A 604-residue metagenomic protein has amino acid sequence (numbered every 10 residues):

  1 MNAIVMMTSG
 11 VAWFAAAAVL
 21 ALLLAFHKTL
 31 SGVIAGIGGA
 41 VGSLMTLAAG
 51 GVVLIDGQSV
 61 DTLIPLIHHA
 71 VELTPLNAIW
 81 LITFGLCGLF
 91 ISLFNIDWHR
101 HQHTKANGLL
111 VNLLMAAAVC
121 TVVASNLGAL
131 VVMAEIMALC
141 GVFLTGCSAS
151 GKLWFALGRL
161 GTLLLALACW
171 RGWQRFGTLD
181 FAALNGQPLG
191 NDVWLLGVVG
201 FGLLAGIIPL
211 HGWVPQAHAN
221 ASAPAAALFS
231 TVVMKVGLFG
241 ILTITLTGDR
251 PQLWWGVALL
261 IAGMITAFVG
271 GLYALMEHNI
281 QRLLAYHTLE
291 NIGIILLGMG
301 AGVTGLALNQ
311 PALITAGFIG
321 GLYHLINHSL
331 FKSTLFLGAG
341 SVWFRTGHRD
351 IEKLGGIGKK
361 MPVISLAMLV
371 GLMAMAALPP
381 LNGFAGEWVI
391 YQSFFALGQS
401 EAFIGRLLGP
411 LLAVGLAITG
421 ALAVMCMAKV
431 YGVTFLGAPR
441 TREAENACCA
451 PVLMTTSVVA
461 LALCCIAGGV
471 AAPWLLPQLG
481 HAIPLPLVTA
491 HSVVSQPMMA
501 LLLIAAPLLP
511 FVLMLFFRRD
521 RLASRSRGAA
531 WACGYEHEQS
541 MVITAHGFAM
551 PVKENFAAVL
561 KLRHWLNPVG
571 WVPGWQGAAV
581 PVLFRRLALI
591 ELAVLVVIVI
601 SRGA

Functional and structural regions predicted by a protein language model:
M1-S9, A16-L109, G177-G186, H481 (+3 more regions): Transmembrane helix-loop-helix hairpins at membrane boundaries of multipass inner-membrane proteins
A18-L22, S92-L93, G271, V430 (+2 more regions): Alpha-helical transmembrane segments
K28-A40, K152-R159, Q281, A285 (+3 more regions): Alpha-helical transmembrane segments and their helix-start/interface "positive-inside/aromatic belt" motifs in integral
I37-G50, G161-C169, M368-P380, S457-W474 (+2 more regions): Hydrophobic alpha-helical membrane-insertion segments
S59-L66, A182, V389-I404, W474-V494: Membrane-interfacial helical/loop segments at transmembrane boundaries in membrane proteins
E72-G85, V193-F201, I404-G420, S492-P510: Hydrophobic alpha-helical transmembrane segments
F90-R100, K105-L130, L139-N446: Hydrophobic transmembrane alpha-helices and their helix-loop junctions in integral membrane proteins
L475-L501, F517-A604: Aromatic-capped, Gly/Pro-kinked transmembrane alpha-helices
